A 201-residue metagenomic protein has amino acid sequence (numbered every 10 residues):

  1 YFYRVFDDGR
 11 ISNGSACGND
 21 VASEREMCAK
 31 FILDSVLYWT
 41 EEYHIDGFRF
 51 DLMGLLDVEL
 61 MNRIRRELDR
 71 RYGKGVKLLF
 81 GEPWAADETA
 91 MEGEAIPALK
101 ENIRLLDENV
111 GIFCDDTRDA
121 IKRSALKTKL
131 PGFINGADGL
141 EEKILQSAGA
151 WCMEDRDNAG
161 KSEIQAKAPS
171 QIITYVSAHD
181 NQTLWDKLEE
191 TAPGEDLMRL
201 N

Functional and structural regions predicted by a protein language model:
Y1-Y43, M53-Y72, K77-L78, A90: Substrate-binding/active-site clefts of carbohydrate-active enzymes
R65-E67, K74-N201: Conserved alpha/beta catalytic core and glycan-binding cleft of carbohydrate-active enzymes
